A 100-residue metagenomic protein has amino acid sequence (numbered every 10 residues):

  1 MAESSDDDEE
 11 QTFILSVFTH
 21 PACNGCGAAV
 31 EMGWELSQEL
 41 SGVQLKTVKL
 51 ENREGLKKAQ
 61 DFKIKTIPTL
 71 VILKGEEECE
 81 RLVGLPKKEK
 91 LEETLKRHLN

Functional and structural regions predicted by a protein language model:
E3-S37: Local sequence-structure signature of Cys/Sec-based thiol-disulfide redox active-site neighborhoods
F18, S41-G55: Thiol-based oxidoreductase modules, predominantly thioredoxin-like and allied folds used for disulfide exchange
E35-L40, L85: Short hydrophobic signal-anchor/transmembrane segments that target glycosyltransferases and glycosylation machinery
S41, K65, E77: Structured loop/turn residues at beta-strand edges in well-structured enzyme cores
E54-K58, K90: Short acidic active-site motifs
F62-V71: Structural micro-motif
I72-N100: Non-catalytic, surface beta->alpha helical segment in thiol-disulfide oxidoreductase systems
